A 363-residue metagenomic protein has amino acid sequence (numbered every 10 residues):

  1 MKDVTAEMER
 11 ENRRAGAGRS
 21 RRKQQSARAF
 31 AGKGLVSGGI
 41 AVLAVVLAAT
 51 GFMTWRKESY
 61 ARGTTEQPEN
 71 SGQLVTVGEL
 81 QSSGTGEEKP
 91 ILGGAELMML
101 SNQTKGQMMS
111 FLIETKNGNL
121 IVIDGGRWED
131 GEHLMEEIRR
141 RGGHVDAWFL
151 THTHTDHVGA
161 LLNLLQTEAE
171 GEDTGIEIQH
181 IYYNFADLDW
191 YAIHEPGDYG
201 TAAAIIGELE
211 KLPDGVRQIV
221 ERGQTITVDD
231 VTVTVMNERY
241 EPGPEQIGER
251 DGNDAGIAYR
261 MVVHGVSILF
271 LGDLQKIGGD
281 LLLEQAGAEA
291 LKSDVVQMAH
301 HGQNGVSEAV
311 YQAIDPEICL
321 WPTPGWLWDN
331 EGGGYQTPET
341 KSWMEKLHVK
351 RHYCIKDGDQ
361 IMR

Functional and structural regions predicted by a protein language model:
M1-P68: Gram-positive cell-envelope targeting signals
K57-G143, D214-A290, Q360-R363: Core dinuclear metal-dependent hydrolase active-site scaffold
E88, G175, H180-Y182, A186-N253 (+2 more regions): Binuclear metal-ion centers of metallo-dependent hydrolases, dominated by the metallo-beta-lactamase
M99, I123-R127, V145-L150, L188-G197 (+4 more regions): Second-shell loop/turn segments in exported
G106-Q107, W128-D130, T153-G159, L188-Y191 (+5 more regions): Active-site environment of divalent metal-dependent phosphoester hydrolases
K116-I121, W128-A186, Q285-Q303, D315-L320: Active-site metal-binding motif and surrounding structural segment of the metallo-beta-lactamase
D130, L134, H157-L161, T174 (+7 more regions): Stable alpha-helical elements in mature extracytoplasmic
Q312: Serine-hydrolase catalytic core
